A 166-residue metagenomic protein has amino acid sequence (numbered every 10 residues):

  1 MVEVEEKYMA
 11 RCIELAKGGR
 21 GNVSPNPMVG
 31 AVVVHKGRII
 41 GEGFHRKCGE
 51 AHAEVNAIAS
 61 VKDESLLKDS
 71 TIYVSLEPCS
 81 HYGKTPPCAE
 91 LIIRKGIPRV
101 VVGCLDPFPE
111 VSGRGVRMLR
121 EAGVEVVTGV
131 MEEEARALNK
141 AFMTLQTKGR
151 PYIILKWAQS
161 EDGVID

Functional and structural regions predicted by a protein language model:
M1-N22, I39, E64, Y82-D166: Zinc-dependent deaminase
V2-K68, L76: Glycine/alanine-rich phosphate-binding loops at beta-alpha junctions
V32, T71, I154-A158: Residues embedded in well-ordered beta-strands
F44, A51-H52, I72-L91: Local cysteine-cluster metal-coordination motifs and their immediate loop/turn environment, predominantly Fe-S cluster
S70-T71, R99: Structural motif
